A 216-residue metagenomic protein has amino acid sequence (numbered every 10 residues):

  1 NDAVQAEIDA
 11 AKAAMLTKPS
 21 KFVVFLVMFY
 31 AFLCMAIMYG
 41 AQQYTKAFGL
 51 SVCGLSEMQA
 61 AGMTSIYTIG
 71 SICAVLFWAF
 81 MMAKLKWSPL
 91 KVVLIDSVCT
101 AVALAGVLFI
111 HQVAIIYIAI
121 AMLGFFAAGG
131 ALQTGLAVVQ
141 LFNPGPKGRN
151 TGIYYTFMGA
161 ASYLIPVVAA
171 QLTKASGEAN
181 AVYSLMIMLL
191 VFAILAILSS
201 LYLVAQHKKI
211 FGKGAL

Functional and structural regions predicted by a protein language model:
P19-V75: Extracytoplasmic gate region of multi-pass secondary transporters
G49-L50, M81-M82, V168-A179: Interfacial helix-cap and linker-helix signal at transmembrane-aqueous boundaries of multi-pass secondary transporters
A74-S88, T173: Helix-to-loop junctions at the C-terminal end of transmembrane segments in multipass secondary transporters
K91-A105: Structural signature of the two symmetry-related core transmembrane helices
I115-G130: Hydrophobic core of transmembrane alpha-helices in multi-pass small-molecule transporters, especially MFS/SLC-type
G129-N143: Intracellular juxtamembrane helix-capping segments at the cytosolic ends of symmetry-related transmembrane helices
L141-S176: A late C-terminal transmembrane helix in Major Facilitator Superfamily
S184-V204: Symmetry-related core transmembrane helices of the 12-TM Major Facilitator Superfamily/SLC fold
